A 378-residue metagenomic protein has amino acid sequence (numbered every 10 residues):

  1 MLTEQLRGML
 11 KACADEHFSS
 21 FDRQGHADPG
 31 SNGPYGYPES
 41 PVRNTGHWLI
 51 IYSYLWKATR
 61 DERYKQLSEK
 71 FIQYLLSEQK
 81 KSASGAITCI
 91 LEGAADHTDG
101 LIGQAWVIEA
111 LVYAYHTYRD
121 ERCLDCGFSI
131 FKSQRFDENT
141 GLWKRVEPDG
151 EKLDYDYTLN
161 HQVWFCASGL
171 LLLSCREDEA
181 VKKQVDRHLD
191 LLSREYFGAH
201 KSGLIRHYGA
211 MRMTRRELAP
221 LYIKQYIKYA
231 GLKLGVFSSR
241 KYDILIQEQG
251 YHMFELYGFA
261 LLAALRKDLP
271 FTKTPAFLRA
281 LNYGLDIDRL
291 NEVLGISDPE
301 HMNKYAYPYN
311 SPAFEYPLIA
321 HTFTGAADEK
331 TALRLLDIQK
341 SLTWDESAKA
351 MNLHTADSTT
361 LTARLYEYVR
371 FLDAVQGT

Functional and structural regions predicted by a protein language model:
M1-T378: Glycan-recognition and catalytic cores of secretory/periplasmic carbohydrate-active enzymes
